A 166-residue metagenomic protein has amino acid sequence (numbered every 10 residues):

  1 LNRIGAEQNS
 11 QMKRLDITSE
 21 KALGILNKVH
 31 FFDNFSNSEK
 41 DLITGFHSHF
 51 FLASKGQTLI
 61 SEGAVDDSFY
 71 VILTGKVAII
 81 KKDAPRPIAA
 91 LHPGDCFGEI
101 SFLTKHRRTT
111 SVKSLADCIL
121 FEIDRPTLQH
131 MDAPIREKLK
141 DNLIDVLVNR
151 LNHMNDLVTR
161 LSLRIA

Functional and structural regions predicted by a protein language model:
L1-A166: Cytosolic regulatory regions built on CNB/CRP/Popeye-like sensor folds
